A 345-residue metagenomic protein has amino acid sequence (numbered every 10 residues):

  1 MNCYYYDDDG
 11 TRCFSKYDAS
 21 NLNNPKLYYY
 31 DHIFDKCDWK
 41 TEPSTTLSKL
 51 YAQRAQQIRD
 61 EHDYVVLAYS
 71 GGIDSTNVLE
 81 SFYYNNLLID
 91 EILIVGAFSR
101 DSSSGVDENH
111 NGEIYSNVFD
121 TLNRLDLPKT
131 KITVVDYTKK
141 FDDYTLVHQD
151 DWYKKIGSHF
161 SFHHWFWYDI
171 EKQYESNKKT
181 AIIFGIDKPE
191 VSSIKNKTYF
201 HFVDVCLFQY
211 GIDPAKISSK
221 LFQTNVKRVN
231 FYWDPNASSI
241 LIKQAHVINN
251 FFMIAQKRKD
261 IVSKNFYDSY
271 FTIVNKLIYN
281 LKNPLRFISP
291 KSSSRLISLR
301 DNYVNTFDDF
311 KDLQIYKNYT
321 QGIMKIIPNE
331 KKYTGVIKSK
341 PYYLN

Functional and structural regions predicted by a protein language model:
M1-V65, L87-N345: Nucleotide-activated chemistry modules centered on ATP-dependent adenylation/adenylyltransferase
Y69: Class I SAM-dependent methyltransferase "Motif I" SAM/SAH-binding loop
G72: Conserved G/P- and acidic residue-centered "switch" motifs that form tight phosphate/ATP-binding loops in soluble
S75: Catalytic nucleophile loop
L79-N85: Short glycine-enriched nucleophile-adjacent loop and the immediately C-terminal alpha-helix near the catalytic center
